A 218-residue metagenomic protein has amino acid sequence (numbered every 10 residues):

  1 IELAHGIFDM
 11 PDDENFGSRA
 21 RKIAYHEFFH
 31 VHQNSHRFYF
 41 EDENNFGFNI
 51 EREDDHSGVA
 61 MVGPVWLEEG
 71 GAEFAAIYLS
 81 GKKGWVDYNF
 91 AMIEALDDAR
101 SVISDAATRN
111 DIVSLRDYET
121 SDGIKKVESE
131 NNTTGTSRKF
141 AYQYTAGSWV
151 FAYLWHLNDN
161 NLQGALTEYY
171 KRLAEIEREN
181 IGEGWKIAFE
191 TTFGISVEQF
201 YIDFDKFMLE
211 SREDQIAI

Functional and structural regions predicted by a protein language model:
I1-G58: Juxtacatalytic substrate-recognition/specificity segment
E43-G147, L157-I218: Acidic/His/Gly-enriched intrinsically disordered linker/tail segments that often contain short helix/coil "MoRF-like"
